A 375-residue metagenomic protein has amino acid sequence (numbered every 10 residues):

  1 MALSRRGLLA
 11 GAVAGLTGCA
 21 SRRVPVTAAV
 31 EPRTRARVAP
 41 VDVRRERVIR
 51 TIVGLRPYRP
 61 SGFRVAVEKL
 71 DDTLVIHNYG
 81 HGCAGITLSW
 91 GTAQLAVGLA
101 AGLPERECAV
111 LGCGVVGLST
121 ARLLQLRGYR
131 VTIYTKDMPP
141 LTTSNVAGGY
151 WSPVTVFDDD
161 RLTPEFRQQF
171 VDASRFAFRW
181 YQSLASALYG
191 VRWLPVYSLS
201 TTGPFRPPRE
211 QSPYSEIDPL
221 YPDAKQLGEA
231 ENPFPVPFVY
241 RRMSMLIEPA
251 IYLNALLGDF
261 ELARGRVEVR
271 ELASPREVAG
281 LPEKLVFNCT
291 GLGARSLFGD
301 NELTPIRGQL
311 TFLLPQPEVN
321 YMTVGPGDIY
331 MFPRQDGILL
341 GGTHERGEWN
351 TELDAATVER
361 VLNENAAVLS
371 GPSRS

Functional and structural regions predicted by a protein language model:
M1-G15: N-terminal secretory signal peptides and thylakoid transit peptides that target proteins across membranes
G11-G15, V53-D72, S144-V146, S183-D259: Flavin (FAD/FMN) cofactor-binding and adjacent substrate-gating region of FAD-dependent oxidoreductase domains
V24-D71, G80, A84-Q94, V115-R127 (+3 more regions): Active-site substrate-recognition segment that forms the wall of the catalytic cavity or substrate channel
A84-L88, F166-A173, Y240-A255, L353: Short beta-strand to alpha-helix junction loop
R106-G114: Beta1/beta-strand and adjacent pyrophosphate-binding region of the FAD-binding site in flavoprotein oxidoreductases
M138-A173, E229: Glycine-rich active-site loop/strand segments that organize a redox cofactor
S244-P315: Predominantly flavin-linked oxidoreductase catalytic cores and closely associated redox partners
